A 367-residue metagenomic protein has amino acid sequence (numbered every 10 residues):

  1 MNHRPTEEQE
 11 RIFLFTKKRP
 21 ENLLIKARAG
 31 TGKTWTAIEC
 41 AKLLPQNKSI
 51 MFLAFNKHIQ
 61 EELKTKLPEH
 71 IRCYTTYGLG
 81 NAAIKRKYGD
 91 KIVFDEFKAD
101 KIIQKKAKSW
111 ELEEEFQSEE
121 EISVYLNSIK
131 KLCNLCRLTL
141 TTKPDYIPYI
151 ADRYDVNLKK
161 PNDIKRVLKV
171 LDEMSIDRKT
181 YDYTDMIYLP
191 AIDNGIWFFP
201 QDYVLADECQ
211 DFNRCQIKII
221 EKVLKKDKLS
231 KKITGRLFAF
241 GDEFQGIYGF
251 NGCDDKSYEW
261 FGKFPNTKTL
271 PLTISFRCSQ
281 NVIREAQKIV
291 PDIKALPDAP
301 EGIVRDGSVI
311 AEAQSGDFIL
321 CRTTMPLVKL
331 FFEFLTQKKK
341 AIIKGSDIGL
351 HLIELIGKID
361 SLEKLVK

Functional and structural regions predicted by a protein language model:
M1-K91, Q287: P-loop NTPase Walker
N2-L14, N22-L24, T36, E113-L205 (+3 more regions): Accessory N-terminal region flanking or inserted into the helicase ATPase core in nucleic-acid motor proteins
L14, E39-Q46, T65, Y188-I196 (+2 more regions): Short, well-ordered alpha-helices that flank and scaffold nucleotide-derived cofactor binding pockets
T16-R19, L44-N47, I196-Q201, K232 (+1 more regions): Flexible, charged surface loops at secondary-structure boundaries
K26-T31, W35, E39, F55-I59 (+6 more regions): Conserved helicase motor core of SF1/SF2 NTP-dependent helicases
K57-K131, Q337-K338, I342-L352: Conserved P-loop NTPase-based nucleic-acid remodeling module centered on helicase motor cores
E61-E69, W197-F199, A313-Q314, L330-F331: Short loop/helix-cap segments at secondary-structure boundaries that form the rim of catalytic
K358-K367: Conserved helicase C-terminal RecA-like lobe
